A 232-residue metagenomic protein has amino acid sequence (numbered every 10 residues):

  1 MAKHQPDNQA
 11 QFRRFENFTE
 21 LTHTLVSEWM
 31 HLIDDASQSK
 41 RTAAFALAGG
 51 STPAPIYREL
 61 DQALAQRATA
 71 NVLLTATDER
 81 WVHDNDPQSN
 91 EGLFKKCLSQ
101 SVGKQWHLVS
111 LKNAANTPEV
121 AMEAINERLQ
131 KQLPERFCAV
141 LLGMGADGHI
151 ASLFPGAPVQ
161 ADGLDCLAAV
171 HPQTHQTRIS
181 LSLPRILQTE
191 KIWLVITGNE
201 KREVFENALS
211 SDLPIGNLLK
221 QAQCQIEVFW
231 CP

Functional and structural regions predicted by a protein language model:
M1-F45: N-terminal glycine-/serine-/threonine-rich phosphate-binding loop
A2-Q9, T69-L141: Ligand-binding beta-strand-loop-alpha-helix segment within the catalytic cores of soluble metabolic enzymes
S37, R41-Q62: Glycine-rich N-terminal segment of FAD-binding domains in flavoprotein oxidoreductases, spanning the beta-loop-helix
L47-T52, L142-A146, T197: Glycine-rich beta-strand-to-loop/alpha-helix junction loops that act as flexible
E59-A68, G92, P155-G163: A glycine- and small-aliphatic-rich helix-loop capping segment at beta-alpha/alpha-beta transitions that lines
V120-M122, A151-G156, V204-A208: A short secondary-structure junction signal
L142-P184: Class I SAM-dependent methyltransferase SAM-binding "motif I" and its flanking Rossmann-like core
I186-P232: C-terminal functional extensions of proteins
